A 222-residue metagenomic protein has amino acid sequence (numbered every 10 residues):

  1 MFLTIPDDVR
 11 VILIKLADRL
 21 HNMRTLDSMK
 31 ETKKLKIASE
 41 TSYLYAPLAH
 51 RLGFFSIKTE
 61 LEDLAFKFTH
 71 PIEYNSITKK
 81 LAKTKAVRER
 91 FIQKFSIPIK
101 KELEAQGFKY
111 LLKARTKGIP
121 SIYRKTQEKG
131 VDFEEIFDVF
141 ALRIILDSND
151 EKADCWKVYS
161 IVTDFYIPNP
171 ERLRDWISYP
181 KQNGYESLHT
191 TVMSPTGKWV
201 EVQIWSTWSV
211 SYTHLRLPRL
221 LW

Functional and structural regions predicted by a protein language model:
M1-I12, R19-R219: Nucleic-acid processing machinery
